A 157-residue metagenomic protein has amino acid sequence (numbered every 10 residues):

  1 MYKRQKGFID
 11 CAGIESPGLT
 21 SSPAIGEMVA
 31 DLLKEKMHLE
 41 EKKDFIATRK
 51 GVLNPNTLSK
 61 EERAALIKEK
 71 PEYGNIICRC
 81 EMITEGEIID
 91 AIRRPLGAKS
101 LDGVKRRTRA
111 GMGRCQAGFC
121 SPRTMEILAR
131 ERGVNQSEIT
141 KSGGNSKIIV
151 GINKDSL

Functional and structural regions predicted by a protein language model:
M1, C80, R114, G118: Short, thiol/selenol-centered motifs that function as redox-active sites or metal-ligating centers
K3-I76, I83-P95, L101, R109-M112: C-terminal catalytic lobe of FAD-dependent flavoproteins
E41, L101, V134-K141: Short, surface-exposed acidic
A47, L53-N54, T84, N135-E138 (+2 more regions): Short, solvent-exposed coil/turn linker segments
T84-P95, G118-Q136: Iron-sulfur (Fe-S) cluster-binding segments and ferredoxin-like electron-carrier domains, especially [2Fe-2S]
K105-P122, E138-L157: Short Fe-S-cluster ligation motifs
